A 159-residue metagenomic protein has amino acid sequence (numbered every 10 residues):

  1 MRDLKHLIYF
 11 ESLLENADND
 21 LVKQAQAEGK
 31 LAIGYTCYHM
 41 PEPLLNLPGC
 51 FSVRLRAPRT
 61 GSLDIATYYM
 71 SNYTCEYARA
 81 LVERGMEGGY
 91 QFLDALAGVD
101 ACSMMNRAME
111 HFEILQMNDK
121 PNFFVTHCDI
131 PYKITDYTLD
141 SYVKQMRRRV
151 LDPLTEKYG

Functional and structural regions predicted by a protein language model:
M1-G159: An N-terminal assembly and electron-transfer interface module characteristic of large anaerobic redox and radical
